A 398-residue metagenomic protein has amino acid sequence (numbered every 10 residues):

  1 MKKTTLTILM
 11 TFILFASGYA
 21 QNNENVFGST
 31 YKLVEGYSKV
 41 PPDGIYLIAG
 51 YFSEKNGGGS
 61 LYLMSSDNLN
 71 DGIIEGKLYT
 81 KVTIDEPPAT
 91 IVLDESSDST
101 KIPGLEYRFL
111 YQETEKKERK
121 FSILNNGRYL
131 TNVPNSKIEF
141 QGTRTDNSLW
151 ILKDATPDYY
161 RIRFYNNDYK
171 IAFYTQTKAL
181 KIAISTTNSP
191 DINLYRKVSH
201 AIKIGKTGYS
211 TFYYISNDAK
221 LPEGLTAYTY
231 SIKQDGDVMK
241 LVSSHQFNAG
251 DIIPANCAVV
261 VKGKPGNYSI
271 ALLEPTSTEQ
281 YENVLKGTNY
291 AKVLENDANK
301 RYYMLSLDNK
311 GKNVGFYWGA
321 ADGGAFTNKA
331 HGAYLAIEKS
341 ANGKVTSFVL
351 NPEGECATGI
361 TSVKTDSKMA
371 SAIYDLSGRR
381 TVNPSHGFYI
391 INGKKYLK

Functional and structural regions predicted by a protein language model:
M1-N23: Bacterial Sec-dependent N-terminal signal peptides
N22-A201, Y268-E282, K286: Lectin-like carbohydrate-binding module/patch detector with strong preference for beta-trefoil
V34, R144-N147, N188, R196-P222 (+2 more regions): A short, polar beta-strand/turn micro-motif
A183-S185, L335-A336, I390: Short, exposed beta-strand-loop hairpins at the edges of beta-sheets in extracellular/periplasmic proteins
S231-K233, G354-K398: C-terminal outer-membrane/trafficking sorting elements
I232-N248, C257-A258, K312-A320: Secreted, cysteine-rich disulfide-bonded mini-domains of extracellular proteins
